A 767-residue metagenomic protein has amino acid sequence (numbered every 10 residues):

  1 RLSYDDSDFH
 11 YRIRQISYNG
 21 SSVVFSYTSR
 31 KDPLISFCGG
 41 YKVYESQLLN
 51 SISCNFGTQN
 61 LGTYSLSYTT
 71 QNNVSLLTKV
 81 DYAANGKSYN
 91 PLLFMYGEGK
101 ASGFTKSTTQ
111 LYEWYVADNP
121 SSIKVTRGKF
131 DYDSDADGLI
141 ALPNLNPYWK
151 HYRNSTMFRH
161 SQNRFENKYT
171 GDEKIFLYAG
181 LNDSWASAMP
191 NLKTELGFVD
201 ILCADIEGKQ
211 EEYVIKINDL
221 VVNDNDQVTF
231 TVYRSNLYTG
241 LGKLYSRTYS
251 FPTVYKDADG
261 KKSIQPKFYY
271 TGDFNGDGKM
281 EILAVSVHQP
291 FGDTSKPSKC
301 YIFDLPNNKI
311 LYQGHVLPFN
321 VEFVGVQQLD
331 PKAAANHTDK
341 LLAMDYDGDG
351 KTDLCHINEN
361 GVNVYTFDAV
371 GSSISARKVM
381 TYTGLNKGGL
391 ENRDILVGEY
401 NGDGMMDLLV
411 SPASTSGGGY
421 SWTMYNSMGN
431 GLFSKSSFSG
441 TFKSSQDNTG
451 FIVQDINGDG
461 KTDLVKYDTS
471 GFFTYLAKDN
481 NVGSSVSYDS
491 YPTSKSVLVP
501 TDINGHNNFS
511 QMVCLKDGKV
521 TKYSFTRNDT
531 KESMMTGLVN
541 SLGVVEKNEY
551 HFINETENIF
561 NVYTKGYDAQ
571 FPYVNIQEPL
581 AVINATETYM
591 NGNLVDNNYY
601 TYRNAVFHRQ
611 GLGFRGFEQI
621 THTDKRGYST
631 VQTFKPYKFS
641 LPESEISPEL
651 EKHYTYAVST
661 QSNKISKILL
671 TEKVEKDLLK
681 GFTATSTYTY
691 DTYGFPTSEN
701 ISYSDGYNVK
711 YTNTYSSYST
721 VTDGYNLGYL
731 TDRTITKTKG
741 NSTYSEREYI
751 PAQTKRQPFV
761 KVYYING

Functional and structural regions predicted by a protein language model:
R1, L679-G681: A conserved hydrophobic secondary-structure block that centers on an alpha-helix together with its immediately flanking
R1-D135, G171, N182-S184, L196 (+21 more regions): Conserved catalytic cores of ATP-dependent inositol ring kinases
L111-Y112, M189-L192, T248-T253, H315-F319 (+3 more regions): Short loop/turn motifs that cap or connect beta-strands within the blades of beta-propeller-type repeat domains
I140-A141, K216, A284, H356 (+3 more regions): Residue position within the beta-strands of beta-propeller blades
W149-N167, P290-T294: Intrinsically disordered, low-complexity Ser/Thr- and acidic-rich flexible linkers and loops, especially at boundaries
V228-F230, K262-I264, H356: Short linear proline/tyrosine/threonine-rich motifs used for host-factor recruitment and membrane trafficking/assembly
F634-Y637, L641, S647-K652: Alpha-helical solenoid scaffolds in eukaryotic macromolecular assemblies
